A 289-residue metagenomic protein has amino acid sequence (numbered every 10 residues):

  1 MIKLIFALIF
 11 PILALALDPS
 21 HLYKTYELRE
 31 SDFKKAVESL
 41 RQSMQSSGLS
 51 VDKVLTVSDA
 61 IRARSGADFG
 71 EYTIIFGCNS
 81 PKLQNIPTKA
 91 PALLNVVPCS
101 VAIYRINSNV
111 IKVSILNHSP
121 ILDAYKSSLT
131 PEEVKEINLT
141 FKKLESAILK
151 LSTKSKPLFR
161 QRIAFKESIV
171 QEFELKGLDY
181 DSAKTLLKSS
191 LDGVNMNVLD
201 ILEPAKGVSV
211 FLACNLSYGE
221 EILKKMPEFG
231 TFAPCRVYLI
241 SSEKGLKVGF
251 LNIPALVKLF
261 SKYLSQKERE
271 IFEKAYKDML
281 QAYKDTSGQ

Functional and structural regions predicted by a protein language model:
K3-L13: Sec-dependent N-terminal signal peptides
L17-L55, A60, K150-N195: Terminal, regulation- and interaction-focused segments at domain boundaries
D32, N79, P91, N109 (+5 more regions): Polar/charged low-complexity regions in secreted precursors and cytosolic/nuclear IDRs
A36, L40, V57, L83 (+6 more regions): Stable alpha-helical elements in mature extracytoplasmic
V57-A60, R64-V97, D200, P204-C235: Compact, glycine-rich, soluble single-domain proteins
S100-K126, F232, R236-S265: Beta-strand/loop substructures that line and gate deep hydrophobic ligand-binding cavities in soluble
S119-L158, L256-Q289: C-terminal partner/receptor-binding element of secreted or periplasmic proteins
